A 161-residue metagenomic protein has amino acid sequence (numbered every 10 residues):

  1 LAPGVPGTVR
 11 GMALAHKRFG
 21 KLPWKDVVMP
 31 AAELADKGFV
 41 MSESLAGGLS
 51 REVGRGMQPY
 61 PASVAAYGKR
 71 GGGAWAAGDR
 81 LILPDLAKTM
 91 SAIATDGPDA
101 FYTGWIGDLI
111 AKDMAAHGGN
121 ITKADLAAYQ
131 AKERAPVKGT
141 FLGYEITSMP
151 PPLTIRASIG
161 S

Functional and structural regions predicted by a protein language model:
L1-S161: Feature marks proteins synthesized as precursors that undergo proteolytic processing into two chains
